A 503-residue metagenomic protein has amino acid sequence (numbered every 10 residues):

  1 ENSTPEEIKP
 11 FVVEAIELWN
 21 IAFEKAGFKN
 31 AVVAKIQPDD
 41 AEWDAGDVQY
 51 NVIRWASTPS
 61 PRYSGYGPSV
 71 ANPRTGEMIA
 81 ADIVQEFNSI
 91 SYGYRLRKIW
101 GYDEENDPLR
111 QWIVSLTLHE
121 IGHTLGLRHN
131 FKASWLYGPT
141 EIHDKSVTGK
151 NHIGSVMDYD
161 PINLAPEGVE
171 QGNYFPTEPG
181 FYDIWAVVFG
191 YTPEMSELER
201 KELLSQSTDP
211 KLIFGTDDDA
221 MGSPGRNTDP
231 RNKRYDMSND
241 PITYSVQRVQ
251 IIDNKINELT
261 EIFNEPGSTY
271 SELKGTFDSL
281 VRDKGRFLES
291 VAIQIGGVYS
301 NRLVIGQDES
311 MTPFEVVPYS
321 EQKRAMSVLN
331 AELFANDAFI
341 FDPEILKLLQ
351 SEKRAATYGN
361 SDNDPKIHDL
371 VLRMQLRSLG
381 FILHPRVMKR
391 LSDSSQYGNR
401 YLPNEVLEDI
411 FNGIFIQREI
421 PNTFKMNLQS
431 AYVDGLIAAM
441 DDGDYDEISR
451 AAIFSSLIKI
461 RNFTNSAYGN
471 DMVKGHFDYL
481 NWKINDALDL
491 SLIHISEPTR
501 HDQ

Functional and structural regions predicted by a protein language model:
E1-W43, D444, I448: Fold-level signature of zinc-dependent metallopeptidase catalytic domains
N2-T4, I8, A26, R62-L127: Active-site-proximal segment of zinc-dependent metalloprotease catalytic domains
E6-V13, E17, A26, D47 (+6 more regions): Conserved structured core elements
E17-F28, G122-H123, L127, I162 (+2 more regions): Sec-exported extracytoplasmic/periplasmic mature domains
N20, G27-I83: Carboxylate/His-rich catalytic cores and anion/metal-binding grooves
I36-S57, Q111-G168: The catalytic-center signature of Zn2+-dependent metalloproteases
S134-L492, S496, R500: Conserved catalytic/binding loops enriched for acidic/polar residues
